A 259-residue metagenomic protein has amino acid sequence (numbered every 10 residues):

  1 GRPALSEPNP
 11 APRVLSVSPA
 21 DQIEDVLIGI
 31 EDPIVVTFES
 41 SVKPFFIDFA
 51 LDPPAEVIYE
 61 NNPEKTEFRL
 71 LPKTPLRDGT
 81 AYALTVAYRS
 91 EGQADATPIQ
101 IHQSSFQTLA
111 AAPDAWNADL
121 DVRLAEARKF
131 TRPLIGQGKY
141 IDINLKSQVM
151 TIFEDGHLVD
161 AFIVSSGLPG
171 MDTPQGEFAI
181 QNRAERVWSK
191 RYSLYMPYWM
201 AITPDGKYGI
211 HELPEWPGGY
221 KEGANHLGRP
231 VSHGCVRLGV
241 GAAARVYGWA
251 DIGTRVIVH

Functional and structural regions predicted by a protein language model:
G1-A125, F130: Acidic, low-complexity Ser/Thr/Gly/Pro-rich repeat segments typical of extracellular/periplasmic and surface-exposed
D32, V36, A83-L84, Q148 (+1 more regions): Solvent-exposed, polar/charged alpha-helical surfaces in well-ordered, non-transmembrane soluble domains, broadly
V35-T37, A83, Y140-D142, T151 (+6 more regions): Soluble periplasmic/extracytoplasmic beta-strand elements of cell-envelope proteins
F38, P72, T108, V164-S166 (+3 more regions): Hydrophobic residues in beta-strands and at strand termini
S40-V42, P72-L76, Y82, V86-Y88 (+6 more regions): A mature extracytoplasmic/lumenal domain signature
K43-I47, Q148, T254: Short beta-strand/loop motifs in extracellular/secreted proteins, especially within beta-sandwich accessory domains
E64-T66, L134-G136, M171-E177, A184-H259: Exported/periplasmic cell-wall-interacting domains
E126-P169: A structural motif detector for short, solvent-exposed N-terminal "entry" segments of globular domains
